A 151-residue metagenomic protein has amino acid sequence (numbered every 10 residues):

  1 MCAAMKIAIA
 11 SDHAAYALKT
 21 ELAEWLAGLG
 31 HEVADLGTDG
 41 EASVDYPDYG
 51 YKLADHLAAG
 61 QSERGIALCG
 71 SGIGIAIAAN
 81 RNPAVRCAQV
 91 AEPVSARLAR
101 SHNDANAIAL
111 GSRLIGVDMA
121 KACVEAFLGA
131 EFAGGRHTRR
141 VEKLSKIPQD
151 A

Functional and structural regions predicted by a protein language model:
M1-A4: Short, Lys/Arg-enriched N-terminal segments with co-localized hydrophobic residues within the first ~10-30 amino acids
K6-A10, A14-A15, P93-A151: C-terminal binding/interaction regions
K6-I7, S62-G65, A84-R86: Short active-site oxyanion
A8-G28: Glycine-rich phosphate/diphosphate-binding loop of Rossmann-like nucleotide-binding domains
E32-S43: A short beta-strand-loop structural module common to alpha/beta enzyme folds
D48-Y51, V90-E92: Charged helix-capping and loop-helix junction motifs
Y49-A67, S71: Short, structured active-site "lid" loops
A67-L68, I73-R113: Mid-chain, well-packed structural core segment of small domains
